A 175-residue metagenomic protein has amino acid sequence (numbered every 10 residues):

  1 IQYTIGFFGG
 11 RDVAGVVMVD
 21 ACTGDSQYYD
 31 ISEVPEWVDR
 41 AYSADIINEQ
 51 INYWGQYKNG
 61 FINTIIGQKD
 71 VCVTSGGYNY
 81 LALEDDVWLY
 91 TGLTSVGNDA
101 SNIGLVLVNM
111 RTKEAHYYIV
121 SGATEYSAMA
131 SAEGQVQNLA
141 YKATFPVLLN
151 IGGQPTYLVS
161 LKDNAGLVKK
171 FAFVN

Functional and structural regions predicted by a protein language model:
I1-N175: Soluble extracytoplasmic regions of secretory-pathway and membrane proteins
